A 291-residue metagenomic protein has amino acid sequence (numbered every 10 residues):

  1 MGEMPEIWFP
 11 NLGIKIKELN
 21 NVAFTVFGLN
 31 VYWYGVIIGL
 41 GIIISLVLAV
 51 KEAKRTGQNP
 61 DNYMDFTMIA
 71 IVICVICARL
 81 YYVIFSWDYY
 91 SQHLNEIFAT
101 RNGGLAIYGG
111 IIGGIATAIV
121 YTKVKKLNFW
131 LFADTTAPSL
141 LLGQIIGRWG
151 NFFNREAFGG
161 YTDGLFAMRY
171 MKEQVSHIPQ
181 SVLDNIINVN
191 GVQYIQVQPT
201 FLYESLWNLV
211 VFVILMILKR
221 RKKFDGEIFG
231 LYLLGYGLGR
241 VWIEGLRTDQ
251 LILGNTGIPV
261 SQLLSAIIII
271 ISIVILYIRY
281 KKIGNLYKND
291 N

Functional and structural regions predicted by a protein language model:
M1-N291: A feature for loop-to-transmembrane-helix boundaries and adjacent hydrophobic helices in multi-pass integral membrane
